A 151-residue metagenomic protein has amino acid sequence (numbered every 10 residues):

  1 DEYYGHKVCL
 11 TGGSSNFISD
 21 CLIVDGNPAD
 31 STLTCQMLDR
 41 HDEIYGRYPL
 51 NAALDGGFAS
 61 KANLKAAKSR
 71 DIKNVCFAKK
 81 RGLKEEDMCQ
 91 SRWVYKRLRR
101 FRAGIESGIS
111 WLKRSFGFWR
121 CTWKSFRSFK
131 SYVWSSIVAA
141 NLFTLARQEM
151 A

Functional and structural regions predicted by a protein language model:
D1-L50, L54-G56, L64-A66: Polybasic low-complexity intrinsically disordered regions
G5, A29-Q36, A62, R100-S107 (+2 more regions): Generic recognition of stable, solvent-exposed alpha-helical segments in well-folded globular domains
G13-S19, G46-R47, G82-S91, L112-W119: Short acidic (Asp/Glu) and glycine-rich catalytic loops that position anionic groups and cofactors
S14, F58, A78-K80, I109 (+2 more regions): A broadly conserved detector of short glycine/acidic/proline-rich loop/turn motifs that flank catalytic sites and bind
Q36, R40-E43, S69, S107-S110 (+1 more regions): Charged/polar, solvent-exposed surface patches and flexible loops
I44-R100: An internal, acidic/charged active-site-proximal segment that coordinates divalent cations and/or engages
W93-A151: Basic, amphipathic alpha-helical segments enriched in Lys/Arg and hydrophobic/aromatic residues
